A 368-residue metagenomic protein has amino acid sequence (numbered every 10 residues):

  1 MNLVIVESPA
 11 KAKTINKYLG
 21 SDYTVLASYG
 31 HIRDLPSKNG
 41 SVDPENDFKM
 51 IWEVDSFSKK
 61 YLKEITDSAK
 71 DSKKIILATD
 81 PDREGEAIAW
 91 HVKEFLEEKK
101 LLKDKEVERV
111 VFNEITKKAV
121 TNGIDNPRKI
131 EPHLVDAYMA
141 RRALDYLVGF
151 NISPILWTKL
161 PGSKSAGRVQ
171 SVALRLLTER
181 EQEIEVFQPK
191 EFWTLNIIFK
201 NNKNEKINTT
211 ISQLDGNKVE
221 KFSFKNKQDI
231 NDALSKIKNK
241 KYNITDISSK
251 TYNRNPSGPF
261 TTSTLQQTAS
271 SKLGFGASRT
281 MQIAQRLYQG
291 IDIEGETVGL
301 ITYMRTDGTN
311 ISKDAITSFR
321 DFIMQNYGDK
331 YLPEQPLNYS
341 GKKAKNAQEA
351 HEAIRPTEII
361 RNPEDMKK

Functional and structural regions predicted by a protein language model:
M1-R142, V148, L156, F224 (+1 more regions): Intrinsically disordered, low-complexity regulatory segments
Y18, S68-D71, H91-F95, G123 (+11 more regions): Generic, well-ordered alpha-helical scaffold segments in large soluble proteins
T24, R33-V54, A166-Q289, G328-K330 (+2 more regions): Long, highly charged, low-complexity internal segments
K70, I115-F199, D246-N253: C-terminal or mid-to-C-terminal helical accessory/interaction module adjacent to the motor/catalytic core
E97-K105, K272-A277, G290-T297, K330: Secondary-structure transition/capping motifs at alpha-helix termini and the adjoining loop/turn into the next element
N113-K118, T262-S263, I283-R305: Short, conserved phosphate-binding/catalytic loop or strand-edge motifs used in phosphoryl-/nucleotidyl-transfer
E131-L134, L147-G149, W157, D232 (+1 more regions): Extended, highly charged linker/hinge segments and catalytic-adjacent loops that couple domains and form adaptable
H133-M139, P154-S163, F187-T194, N243-P256 (+4 more regions): Short coil/turn segments at secondary-structure boundaries
